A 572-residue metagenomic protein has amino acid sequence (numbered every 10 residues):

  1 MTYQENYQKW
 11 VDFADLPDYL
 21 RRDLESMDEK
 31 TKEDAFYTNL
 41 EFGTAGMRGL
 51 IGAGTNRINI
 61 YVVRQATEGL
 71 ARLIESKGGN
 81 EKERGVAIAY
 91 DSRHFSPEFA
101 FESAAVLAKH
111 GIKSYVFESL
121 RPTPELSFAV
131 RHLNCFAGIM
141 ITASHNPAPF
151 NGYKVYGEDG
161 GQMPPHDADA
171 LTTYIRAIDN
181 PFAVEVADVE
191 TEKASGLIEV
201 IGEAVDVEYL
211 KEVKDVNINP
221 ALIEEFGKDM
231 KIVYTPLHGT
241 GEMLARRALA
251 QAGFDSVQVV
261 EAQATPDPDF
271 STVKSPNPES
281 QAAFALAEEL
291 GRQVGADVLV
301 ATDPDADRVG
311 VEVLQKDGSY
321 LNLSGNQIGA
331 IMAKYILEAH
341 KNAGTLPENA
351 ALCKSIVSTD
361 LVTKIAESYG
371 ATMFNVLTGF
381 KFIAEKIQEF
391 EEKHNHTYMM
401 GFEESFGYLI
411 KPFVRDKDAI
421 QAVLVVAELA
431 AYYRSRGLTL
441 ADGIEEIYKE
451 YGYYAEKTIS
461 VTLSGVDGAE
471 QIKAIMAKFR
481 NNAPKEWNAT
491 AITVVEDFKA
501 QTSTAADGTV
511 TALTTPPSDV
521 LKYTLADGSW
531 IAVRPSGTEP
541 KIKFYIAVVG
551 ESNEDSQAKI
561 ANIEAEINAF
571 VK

Functional and structural regions predicted by a protein language model:
Y3-S103, I198-D229, T514: An N-terminal, well-structured beta->alpha segment
A14, T31-L40, N151-A285, E289: Gly/Ser/Thr-enriched, mixed-charge loops and adjacent short helices that form phosphate/oxyanion-binding elements
F36-N56, A143-N146, P236-A248, P304 (+3 more regions): Conserved phosphate/anionic-ligand binding catalytic regions in large, soluble enzymes, centered on
G85-D91, K231-Y234, M243, L409: Short glycine-rich or small-residue beta-strand-to-loop segments that form or flank ligand, phosphate, metal/Fe-S
A87-F150, Q251, D255-G310: N-terminal small/polar loop signature for handling phosphorylated ligands or for N-terminal nucleophile
F99-L107, F150-G157, D307-N326, V362: Short Gly/Thr/Asp-enriched flexible loops that form oxyanion-binding sites at enzyme active sites
Y156-A187, N326-N349, K354-I365, A419 (+1 more regions): Glycine-rich phosphate-binding loop plus the immediately following alpha-helix
R292, A296-V298, S319-L321, A339-R534 (+3 more regions): Phosphate-binding and adjacent anionic-ligand microenvironments
